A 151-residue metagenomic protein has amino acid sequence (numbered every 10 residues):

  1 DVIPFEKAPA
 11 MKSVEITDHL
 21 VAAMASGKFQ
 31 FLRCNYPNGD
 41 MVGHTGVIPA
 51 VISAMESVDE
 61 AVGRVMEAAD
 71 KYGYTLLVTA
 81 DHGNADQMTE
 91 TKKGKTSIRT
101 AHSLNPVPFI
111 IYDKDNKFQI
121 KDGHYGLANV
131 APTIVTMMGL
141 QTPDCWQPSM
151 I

Functional and structural regions predicted by a protein language model:
D1-I151: Feature captures the catalytic ectodomains and active-site-proximal regions of enzymes that hydrolyze or transfer
